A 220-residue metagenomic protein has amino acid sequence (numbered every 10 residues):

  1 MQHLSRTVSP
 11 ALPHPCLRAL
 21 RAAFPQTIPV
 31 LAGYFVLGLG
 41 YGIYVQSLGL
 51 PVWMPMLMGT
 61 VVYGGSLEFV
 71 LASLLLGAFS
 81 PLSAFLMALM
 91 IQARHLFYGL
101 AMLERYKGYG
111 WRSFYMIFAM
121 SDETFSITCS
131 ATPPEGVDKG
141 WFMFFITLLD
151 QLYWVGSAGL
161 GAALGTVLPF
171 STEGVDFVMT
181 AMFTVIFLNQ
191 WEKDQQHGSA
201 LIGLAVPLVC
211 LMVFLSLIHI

Functional and structural regions predicted by a protein language model:
M1-R21: Short, Lys/Arg-rich, polar N-terminal cytosolic tail immediately upstream of the first transmembrane signal-anchor
L12, F85-D176: Helix-loop-helix junctions within the multi-pass membrane cores of secondary transporters/permeases
P15, A22-I117, Y153: Pore-lining transmembrane helices
V36, G159, G174-I186, L201 (+1 more regions): Hydrophobic alpha-helical segments embedded in the membrane of multi-pass proteins
L39-I43, T60, V70, I127 (+4 more regions): Alpha-helical transmembrane segments of multipass membrane proteins
Q46-S47, L76, E104-R105, A162 (+3 more regions): Transmembrane helix-loop junction
N189-S199: Membrane-helix interface "capping/anchor" motifs
I218-I220: Conserved small/polar residues in nucleotide/adenosyl-binding loops
